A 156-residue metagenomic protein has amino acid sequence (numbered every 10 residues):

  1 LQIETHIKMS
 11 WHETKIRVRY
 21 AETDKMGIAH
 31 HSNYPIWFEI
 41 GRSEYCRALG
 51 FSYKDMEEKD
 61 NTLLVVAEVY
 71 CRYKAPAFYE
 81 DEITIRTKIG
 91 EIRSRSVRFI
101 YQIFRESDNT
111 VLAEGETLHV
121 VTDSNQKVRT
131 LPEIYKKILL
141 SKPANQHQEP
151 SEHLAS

Functional and structural regions predicted by a protein language model:
I3-T84, G90-S156: Terminal targeting signals and extreme-terminal segments of soluble enzymes
